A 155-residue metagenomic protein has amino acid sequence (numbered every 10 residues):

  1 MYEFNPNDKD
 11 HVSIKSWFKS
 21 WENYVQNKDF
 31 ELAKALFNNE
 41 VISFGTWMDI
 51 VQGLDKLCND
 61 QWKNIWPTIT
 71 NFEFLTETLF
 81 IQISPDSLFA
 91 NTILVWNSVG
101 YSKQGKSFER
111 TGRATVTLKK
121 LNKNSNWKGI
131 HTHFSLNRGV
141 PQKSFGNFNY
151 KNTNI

Functional and structural regions predicted by a protein language model:
M1-N39, F148-I155: Short, low-complexity N-terminal intrinsically disordered segments enriched in polar/charged residues
Y2, V99-Q104, G139-P141: A short, acidic/glycine-rich surface segment
H11-V12, F30-A90: A solvent-exposed, acidic/Ser-Thr-rich amphipathic alpha-helical stretch
S43-T46, F89-G100, T117: Short, well-ordered beta-strand segments in beta-rich or mixed alpha/beta enzyme and ligand-binding folds
Q61-W62, T76-Q82, W96-S98, G112-K120 (+1 more regions): Hydrophobic/aromatic beta-strand elements that line small-molecule binding cavities or substrate pockets in beta-rich
I69, S98-E109: Short, cysteine-centered beta-strand-loop-beta hairpins and adjacent loop/turn segments enriched in charged/polar
T111-N147: Short beta-strand edge/turn micro-motifs at domain boundaries
